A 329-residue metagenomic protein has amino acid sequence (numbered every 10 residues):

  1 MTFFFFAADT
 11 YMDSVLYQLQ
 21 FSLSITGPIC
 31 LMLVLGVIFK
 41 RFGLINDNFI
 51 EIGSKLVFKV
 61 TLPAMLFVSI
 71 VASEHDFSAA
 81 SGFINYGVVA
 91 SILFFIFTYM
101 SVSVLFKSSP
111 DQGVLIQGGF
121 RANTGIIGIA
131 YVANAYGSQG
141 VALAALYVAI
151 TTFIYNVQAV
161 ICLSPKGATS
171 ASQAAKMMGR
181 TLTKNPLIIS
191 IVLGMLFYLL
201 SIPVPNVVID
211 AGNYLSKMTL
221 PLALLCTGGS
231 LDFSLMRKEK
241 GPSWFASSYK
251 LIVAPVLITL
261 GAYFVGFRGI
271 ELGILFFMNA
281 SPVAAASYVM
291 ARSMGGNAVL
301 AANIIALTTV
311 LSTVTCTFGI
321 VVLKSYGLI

Functional and structural regions predicted by a protein language model:
T2-I329: Alpha-helical transmembrane segments of multi-pass small-molecule/ion transporters
